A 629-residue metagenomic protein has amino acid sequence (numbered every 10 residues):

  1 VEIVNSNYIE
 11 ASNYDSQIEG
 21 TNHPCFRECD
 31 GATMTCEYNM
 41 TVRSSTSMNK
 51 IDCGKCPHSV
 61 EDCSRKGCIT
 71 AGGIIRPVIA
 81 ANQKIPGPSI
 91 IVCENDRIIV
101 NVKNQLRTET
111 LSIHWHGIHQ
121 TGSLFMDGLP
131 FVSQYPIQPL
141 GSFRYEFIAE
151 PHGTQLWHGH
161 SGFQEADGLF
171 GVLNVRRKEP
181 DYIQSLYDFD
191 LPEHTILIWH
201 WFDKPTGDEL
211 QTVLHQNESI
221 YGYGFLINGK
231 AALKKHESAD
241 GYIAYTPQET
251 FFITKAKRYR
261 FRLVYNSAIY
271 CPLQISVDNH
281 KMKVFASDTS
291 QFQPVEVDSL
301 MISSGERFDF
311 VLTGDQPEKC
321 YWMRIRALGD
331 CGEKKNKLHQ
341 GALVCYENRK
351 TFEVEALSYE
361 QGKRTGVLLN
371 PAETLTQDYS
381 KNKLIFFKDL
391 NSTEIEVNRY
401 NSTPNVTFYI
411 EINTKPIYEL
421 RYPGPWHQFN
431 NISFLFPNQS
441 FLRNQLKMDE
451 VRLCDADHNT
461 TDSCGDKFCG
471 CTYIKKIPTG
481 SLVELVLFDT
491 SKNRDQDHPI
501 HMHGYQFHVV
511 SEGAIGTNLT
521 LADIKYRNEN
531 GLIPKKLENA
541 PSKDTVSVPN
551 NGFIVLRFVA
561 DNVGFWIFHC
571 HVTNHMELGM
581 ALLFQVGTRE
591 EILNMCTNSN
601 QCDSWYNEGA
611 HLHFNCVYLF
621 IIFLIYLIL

Functional and structural regions predicted by a protein language model:
E2-D52, D167-T212, F292-D497, G504 (+4 more regions): Extended terminal and domain-junction accessory segments
G54-P57, E61, I79-A81, F189-I269 (+4 more regions): Acidic-aromatic/histidine active-site loop/patch
G67-E94, H236-F252, E450-L482: N-terminal edge beta-strand
R76-S89, T121-Q155, H160, Q184 (+1 more regions): Aromatic/His-enriched, Gly/Pro-containing loop or helix-boundary segments that lie immediately adjacent to catalytic
N95-D96, G141, A149-Q155, A256-R258 (+5 more regions): Short tyrosine-centred short linear motifs in exposed loops/low-complexity segments
V102-L106, L263-S267, L487-S491: Asparagine-centered strand-capping/turn motif at beta-strand->loop junctions
S123-G141, M282-T313, D466-C471, G531 (+1 more regions): A cross-kingdom feature marking solvent-exposed beta-strand/loop segments within repeated, beta-rich binding/scaffold
G609-L629: Cleavable C-terminal sorting propeptides in eukaryotic secreted/cell-surface proteins
